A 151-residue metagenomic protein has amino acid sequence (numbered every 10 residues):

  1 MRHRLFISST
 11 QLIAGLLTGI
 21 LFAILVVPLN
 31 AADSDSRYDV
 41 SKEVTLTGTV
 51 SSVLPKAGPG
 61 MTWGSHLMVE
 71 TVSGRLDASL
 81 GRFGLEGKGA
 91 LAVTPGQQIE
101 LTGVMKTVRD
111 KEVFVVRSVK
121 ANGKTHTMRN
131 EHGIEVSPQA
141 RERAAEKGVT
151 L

Functional and structural regions predicted by a protein language model:
Q11-V26: Bacterial N-terminal signal peptides
L29-V44: Short boundary/loop segments of OB/S1/cold-shock single-stranded nucleic-acid-binding domains
S41-K42, G87-A92, V108: Short, surface-exposed secondary-structure edge patches
K42-M61: Structural detector for short beta-strands of small beta-barrel domains
G60-L80: OB-fold (S1/OB) nucleic-acid-binding surfaces
L85-L101: Short nucleic-acid-contacting surface segments enriched for D/E, G, S/T with interspersed K/R
K106-G133: OB-fold/S1-family single-stranded nucleic acid-binding modules
K124-L151: Extended, charge-rich, solvent-exposed interface segments
